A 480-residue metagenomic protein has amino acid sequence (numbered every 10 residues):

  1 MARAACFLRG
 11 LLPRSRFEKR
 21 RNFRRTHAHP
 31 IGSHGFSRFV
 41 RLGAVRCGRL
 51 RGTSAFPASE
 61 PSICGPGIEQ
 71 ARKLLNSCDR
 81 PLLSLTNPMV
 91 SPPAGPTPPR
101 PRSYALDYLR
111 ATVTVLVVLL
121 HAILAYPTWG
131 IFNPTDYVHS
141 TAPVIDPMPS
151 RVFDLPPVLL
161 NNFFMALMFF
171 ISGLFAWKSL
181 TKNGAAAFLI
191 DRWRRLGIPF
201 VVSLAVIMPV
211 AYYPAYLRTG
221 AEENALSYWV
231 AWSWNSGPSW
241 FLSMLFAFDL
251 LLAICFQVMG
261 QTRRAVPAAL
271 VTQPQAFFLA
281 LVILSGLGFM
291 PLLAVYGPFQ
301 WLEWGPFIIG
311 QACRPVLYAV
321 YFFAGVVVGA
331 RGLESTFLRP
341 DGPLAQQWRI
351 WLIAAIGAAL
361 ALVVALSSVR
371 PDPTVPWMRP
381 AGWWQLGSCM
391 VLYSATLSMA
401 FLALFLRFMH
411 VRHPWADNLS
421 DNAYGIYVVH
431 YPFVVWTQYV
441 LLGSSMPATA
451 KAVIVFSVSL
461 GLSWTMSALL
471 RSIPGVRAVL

Functional and structural regions predicted by a protein language model:
A2, G10-R20, A28-P30: Cationic, amphipathic, low-complexity segments that mediate targeting or membrane/lipid association
L8-L12, L42, L50, L74-L75 (+1 more regions): Leucine-biased recognition of intrinsically disordered, low-complexity hydrophobic segments
P13-F17, A55, C64-A71: Short, low-complexity, intrinsically disordered N-terminal modules that encode targeting/processing signals
K19-N22, K73: Polybasic, lysine-rich low-complexity intrinsically disordered segments
R21-F23, F39, G48-T53, P66: Short linear segments in intrinsically disordered or otherwise low-structure-confidence regions
A28-P30, G35, V40, A55 (+2 more regions): Short hydrophobic alpha-helical segments enriched in small aliphatic residues
R38, L83-L480: Alpha-helical transmembrane segments and their immediate juxtamembrane cytosolic regions
